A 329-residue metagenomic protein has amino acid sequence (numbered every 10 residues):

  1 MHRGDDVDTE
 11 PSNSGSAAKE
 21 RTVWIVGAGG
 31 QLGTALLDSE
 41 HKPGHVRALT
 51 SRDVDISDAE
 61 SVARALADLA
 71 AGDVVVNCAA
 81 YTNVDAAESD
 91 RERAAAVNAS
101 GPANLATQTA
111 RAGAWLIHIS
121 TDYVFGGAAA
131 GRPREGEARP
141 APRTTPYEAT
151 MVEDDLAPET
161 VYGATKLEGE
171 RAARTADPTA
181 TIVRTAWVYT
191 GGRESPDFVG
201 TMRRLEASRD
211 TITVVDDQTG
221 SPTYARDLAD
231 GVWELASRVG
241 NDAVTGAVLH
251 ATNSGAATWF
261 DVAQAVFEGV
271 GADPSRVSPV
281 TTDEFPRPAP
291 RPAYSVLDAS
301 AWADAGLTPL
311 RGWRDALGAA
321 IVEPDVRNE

Functional and structural regions predicted by a protein language model:
R21-E40: N-terminal Rossmann NAD(P)H-binding glycine-rich loop of SDR-like oxidoreductase domains
V26, V75-A79, L116-T121, G126-A128 (+1 more regions): SDR active-site strand-loop-helix element
H45-I56: A short beta-strand-loop structural module common to alpha/beta enzyme folds
I56-A99, Q108: NAD(P)H-binding glycine-rich loop region in Rossmannoid oxidoreductase-like domains and their noncatalytic homologs
S89, A96, G101-N104, V124-V183 (+1 more regions): Catalytic helix-loop patch of NAD(P)-dependent Rossmann-fold dehydrogenases
R171-G220, R226-D227, W233: NAD(P)-dependent short-chain dehydrogenase/reductase
G231, R238-A289, E329: Mid/C-terminal beta-alpha module of Rossmann-like enzyme folds, strongest in SDR-family dehydrogenases/epimerases
T258-Q264, V280-A320, P324: Conserved C-terminal active-site "lid" loop/helix of NAD(P)H-dependent oxidoreductases that clamps the redox cofactor
